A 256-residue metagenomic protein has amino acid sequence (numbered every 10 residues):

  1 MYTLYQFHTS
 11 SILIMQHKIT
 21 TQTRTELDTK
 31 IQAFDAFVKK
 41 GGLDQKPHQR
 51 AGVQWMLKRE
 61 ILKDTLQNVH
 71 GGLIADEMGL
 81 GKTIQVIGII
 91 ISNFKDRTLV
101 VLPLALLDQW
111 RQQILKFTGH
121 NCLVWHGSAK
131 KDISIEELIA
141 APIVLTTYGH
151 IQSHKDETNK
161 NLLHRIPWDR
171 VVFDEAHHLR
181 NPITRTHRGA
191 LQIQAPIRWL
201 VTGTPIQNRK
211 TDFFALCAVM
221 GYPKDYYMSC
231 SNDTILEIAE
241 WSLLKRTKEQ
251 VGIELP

Functional and structural regions predicted by a protein language model:
T9-S10: Intrinsic disorder/low-complexity segments enriched in small, polar and charged residues
I14-L43, P47, L57-T65, H70 (+4 more regions): SF2 helicase/translocase NTPase motor core, specifically the RecA-like lobe 1 inter-motif segment between Walker
I74: Hydrophobic anchor at the beta1->P-loop junction of P-loop NTPases
E77: P-loop (Walker A) phosphate-binding loop of NTP-binding proteins
L80: ATP-binding Walker
L145-T146, H150, H164, R185-A195 (+1 more regions): Inter-lobe coupling linker of SF2 helicases/translocases
I197-Q207: Conserved helicase ATPase motor motifs in RecA-like P-loop NTPase domains
R209-L216: Short regulatory helix/loop adjacent to the ATP-binding pocket of P-loop NTPases
